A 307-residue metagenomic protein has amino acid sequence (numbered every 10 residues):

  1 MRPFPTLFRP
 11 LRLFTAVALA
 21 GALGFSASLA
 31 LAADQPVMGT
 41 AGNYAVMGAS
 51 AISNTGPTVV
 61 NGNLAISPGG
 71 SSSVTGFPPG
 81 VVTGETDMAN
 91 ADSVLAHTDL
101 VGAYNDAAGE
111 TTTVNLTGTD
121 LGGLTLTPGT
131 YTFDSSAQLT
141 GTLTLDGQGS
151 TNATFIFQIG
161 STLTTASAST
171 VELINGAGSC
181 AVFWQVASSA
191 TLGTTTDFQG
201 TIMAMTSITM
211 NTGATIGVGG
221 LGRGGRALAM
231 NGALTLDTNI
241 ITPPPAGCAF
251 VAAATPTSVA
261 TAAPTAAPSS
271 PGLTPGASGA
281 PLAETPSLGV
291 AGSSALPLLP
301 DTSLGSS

Functional and structural regions predicted by a protein language model:
R2-T15: Bacterial N-terminal signal peptides that target proteins for export
P3-T6, S26, A262: Intrinsically disordered, low-complexity, hydrophilic segments
F14-S26: Bacterial N-terminal signal peptides
S28-A32, S303-S306: Signal peptide processing junction and immediate N-terminal pro/mature segment of secreted/exported proteins
L29-V259, P264: Solvent-exposed adhesion/ligand-recognition segments of exported proteins
A252-S307: Long, low-complexity repeat tracts used as extracellular stalks/passenger repeats and O-glycosylation platforms
